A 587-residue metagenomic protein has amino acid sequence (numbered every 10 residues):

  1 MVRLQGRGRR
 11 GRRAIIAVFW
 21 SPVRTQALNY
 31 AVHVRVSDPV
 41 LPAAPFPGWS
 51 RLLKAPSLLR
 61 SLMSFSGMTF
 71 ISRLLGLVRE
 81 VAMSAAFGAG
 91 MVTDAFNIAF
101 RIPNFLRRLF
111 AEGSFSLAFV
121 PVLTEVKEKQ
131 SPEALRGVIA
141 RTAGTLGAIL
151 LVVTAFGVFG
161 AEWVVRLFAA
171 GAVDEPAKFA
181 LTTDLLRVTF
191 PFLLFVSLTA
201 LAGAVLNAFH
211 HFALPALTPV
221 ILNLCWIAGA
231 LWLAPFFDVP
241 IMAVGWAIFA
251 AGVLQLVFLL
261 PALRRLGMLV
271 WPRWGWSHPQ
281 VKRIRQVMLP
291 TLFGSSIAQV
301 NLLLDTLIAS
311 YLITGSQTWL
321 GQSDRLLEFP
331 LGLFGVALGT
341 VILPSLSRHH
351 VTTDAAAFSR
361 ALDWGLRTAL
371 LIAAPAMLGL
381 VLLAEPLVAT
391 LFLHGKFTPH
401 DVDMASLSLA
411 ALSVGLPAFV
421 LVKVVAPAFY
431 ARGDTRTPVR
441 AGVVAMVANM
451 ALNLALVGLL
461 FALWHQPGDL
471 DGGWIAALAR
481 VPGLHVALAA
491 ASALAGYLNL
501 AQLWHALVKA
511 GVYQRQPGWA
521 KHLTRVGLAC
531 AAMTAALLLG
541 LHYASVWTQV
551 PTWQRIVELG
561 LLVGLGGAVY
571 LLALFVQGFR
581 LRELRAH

Functional and structural regions predicted by a protein language model:
Q5, Q26, Y30-H33: Low-complexity, intrinsically disordered or signal/transmembrane-proximal segments
G6-G11, G48: Residue-identity detector for glycine
R9-R12, P22, Q26, D38-P39: Short linear segments in intrinsically disordered or otherwise low-structure-confidence regions
S21-P22, A477: Low-complexity, charge- and small-residue-enriched intrinsically disordered regions
H33-H587: Membrane-embedded alpha-helical bundles of multi-pass transporters/translocases, especially carrier/permease families
